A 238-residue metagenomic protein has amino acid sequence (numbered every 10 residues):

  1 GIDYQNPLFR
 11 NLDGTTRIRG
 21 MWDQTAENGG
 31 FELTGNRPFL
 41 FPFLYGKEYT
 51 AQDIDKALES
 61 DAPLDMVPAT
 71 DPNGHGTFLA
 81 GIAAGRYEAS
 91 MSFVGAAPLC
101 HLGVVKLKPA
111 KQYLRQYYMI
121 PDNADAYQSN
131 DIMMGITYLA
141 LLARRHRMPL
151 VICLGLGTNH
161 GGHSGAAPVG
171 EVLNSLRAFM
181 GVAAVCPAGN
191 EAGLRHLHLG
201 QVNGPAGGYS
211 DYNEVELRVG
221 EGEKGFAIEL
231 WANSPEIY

Functional and structural regions predicted by a protein language model:
G1-Q128, R147, E223-K224, P235-E236: Subtilisin-like serine protease catalytic core
Q5, P109-N203, Y212-N213, G222-Y238: Substrate-binding/access-modulating region of protease and related hydrolase catalytic domains
V67-A69, A89-F93, V172-L173, E214-L217 (+1 more regions): Generic recognition of flexible, low-complexity loop/linker segments
A206: Extracellular beta-rich ligand/substrate-recognition surface
